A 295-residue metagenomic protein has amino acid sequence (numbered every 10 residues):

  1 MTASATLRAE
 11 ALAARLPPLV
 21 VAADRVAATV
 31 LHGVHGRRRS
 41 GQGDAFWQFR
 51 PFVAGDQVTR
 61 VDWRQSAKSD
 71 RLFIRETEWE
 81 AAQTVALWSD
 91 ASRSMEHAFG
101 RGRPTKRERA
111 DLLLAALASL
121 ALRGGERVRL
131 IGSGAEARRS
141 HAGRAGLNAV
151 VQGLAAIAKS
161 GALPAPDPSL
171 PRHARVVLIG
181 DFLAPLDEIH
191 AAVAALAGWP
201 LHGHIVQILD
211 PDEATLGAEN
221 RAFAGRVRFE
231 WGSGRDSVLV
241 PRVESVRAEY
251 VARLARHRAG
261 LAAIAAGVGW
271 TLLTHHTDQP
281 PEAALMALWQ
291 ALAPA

Functional and structural regions predicted by a protein language model:
M1-R38, F46, P51-T59, Q65-D70 (+1 more regions): Exposed, interaction-prone extracellular/peripheral surfaces
